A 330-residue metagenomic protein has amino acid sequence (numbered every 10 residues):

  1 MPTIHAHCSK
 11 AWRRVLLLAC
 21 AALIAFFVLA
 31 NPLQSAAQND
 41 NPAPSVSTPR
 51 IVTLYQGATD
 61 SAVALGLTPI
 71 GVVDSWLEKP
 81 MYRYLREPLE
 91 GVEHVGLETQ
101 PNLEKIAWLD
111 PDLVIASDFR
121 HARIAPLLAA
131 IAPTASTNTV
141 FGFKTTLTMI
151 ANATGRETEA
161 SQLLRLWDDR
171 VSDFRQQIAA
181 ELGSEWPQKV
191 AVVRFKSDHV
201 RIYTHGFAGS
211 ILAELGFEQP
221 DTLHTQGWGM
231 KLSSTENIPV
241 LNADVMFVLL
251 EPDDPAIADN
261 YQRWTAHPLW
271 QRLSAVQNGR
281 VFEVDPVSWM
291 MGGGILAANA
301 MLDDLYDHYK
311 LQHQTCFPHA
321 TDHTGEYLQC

Functional and structural regions predicted by a protein language model:
I4-C20: Bacterial N-terminal signal peptides that target proteins for export
L17-A30: Bacterial N-terminal signal peptides
A30-Q38: Signal peptide processing junction and immediate N-terminal pro/mature segment of secreted/exported proteins
P49, V248-C330: Structured C-terminal subdomain patch of bacterial secreted/periplasmic proteins
R50, Q56-K105: A short, structured surface patch at a secondary-structure boundary
R50-L65, Q162-E218, T222: Basic- and aromatic-lined ligand-binding clefts that recognize polyanionic substrates
L54-A58, A64, A125-S161, D168 (+1 more regions): Charged, glycine-enriched surface loops/patches that mediate electrostatic binding to polyanionic ligands
D110-I115, P133, N242-M246: Proline-aspartate-enriched helix->loop->beta-strand connector
